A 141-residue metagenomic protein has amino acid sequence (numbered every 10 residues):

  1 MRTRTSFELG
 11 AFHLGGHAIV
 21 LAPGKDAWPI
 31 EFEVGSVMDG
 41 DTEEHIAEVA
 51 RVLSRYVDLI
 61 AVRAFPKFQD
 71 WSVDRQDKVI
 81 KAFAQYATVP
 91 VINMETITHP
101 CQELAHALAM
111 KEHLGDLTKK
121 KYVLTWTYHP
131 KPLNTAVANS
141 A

Functional and structural regions predicted by a protein language model:
M1-G15, K111-A141: Glycine-rich phosphate/diphosphate-binding loop of Rossmann-like nucleotide-binding domains
R2-K111: Phosphate/diphosphate ligand-binding glycine-rich loop within oxidoreductases
